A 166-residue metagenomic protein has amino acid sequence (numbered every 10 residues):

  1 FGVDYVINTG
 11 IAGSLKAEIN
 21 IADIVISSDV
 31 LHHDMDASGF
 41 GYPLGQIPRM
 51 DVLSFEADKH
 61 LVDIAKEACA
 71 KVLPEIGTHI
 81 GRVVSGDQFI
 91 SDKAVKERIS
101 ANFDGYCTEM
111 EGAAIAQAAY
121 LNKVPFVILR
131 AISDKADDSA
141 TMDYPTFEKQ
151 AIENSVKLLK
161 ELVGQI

Functional and structural regions predicted by a protein language model:
G2, N20, H79, K123-P125: Short loop/turn motifs at secondary-structure junctions
V3-I7: Proline-aspartate-enriched helix->loop->beta-strand connector
L15-F103: Mid-sequence, gly/pro-rich, charge-dense loop/helix-turn segments that line enzyme active sites
I24-S27, F126, P145-F147: Short, hinge-like loop/turn segments at secondary-structure boundaries
S54-V62, D92, T108, G112 (+2 more regions): Generic structural signal for well-ordered, non-membrane alpha-helical segments in soluble metabolic enzymes
Q88-K135, T141: A C-terminal functional module that forms or caps the active site or interfaces directly with catalytic machinery
A136-I166: His/Asp/Glu-rich mid-to-C-terminal helical/loop segments that flank catalytic regions of hydrolases
